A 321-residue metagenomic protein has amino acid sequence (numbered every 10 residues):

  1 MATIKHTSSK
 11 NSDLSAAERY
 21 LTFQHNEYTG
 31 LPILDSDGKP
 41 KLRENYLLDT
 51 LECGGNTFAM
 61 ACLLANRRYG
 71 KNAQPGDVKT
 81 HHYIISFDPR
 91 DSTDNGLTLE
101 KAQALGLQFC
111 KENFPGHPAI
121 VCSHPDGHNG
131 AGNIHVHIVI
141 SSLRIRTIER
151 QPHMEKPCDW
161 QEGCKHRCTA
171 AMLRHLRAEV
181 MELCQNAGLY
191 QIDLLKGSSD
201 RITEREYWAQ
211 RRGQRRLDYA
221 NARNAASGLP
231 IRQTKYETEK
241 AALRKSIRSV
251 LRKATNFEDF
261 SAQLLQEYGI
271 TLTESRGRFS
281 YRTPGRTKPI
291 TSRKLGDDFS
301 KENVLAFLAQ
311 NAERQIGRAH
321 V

Functional and structural regions predicted by a protein language model:
M1-R318: N-terminal nicking endonuclease/strand-transfer module with a His-rich metal-binding environment and a catalytic Tyr
